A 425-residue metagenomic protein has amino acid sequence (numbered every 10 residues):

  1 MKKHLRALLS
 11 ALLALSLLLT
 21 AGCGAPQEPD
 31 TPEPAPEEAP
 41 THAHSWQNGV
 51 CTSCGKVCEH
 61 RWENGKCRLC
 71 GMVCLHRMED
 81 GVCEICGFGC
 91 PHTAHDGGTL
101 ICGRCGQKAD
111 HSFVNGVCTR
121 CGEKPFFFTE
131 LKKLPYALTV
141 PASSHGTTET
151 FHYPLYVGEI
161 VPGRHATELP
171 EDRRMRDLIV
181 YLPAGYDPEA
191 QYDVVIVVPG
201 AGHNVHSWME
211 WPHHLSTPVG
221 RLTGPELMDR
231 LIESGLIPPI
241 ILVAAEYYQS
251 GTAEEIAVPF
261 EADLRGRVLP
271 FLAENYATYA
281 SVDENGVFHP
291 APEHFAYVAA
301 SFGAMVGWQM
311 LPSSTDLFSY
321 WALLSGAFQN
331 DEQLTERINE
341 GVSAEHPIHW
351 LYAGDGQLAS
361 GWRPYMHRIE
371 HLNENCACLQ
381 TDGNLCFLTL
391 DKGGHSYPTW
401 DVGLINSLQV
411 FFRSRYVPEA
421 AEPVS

Functional and structural regions predicted by a protein language model:
M1-L9: Bacterial N-terminal signal peptides that target proteins for export
S10-T20: Bacterial N-terminal signal peptides
L19-A35: Sec-dependent signal peptide cleavage junction
T41-N48, C58-G65, C74-G81, C90-T99 (+2 more regions): Disulfide-bonded cysteine-rich modules in secreted/extracellular proteins, activating on the conserved Cys frameworks
H44, G55, G71, G87 (+2 more regions): Cys/His-coordinated zinc-binding microdomains
T52, R68, E84, G103 (+1 more regions): Cys/His/Pro-rich metal-binding microdomains
F126-S425: Non-catalytic cap/lid and distal C-terminal segments of serine-dependent acyl enzymes
